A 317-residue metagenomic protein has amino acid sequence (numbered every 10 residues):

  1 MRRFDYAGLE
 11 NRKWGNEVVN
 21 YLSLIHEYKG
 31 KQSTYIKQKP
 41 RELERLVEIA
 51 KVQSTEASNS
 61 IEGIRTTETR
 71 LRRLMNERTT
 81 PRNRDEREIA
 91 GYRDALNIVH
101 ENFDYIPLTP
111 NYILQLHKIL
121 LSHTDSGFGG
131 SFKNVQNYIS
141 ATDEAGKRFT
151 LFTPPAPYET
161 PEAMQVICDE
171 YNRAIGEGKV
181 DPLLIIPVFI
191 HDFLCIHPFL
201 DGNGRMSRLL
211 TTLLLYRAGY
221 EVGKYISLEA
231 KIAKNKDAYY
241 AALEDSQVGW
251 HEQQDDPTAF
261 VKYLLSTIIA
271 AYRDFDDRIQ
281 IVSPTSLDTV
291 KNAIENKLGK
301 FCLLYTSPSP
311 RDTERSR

Functional and structural regions predicted by a protein language model:
M1-S307, R311, R317: FIC/Doc superfamily catalytic core
